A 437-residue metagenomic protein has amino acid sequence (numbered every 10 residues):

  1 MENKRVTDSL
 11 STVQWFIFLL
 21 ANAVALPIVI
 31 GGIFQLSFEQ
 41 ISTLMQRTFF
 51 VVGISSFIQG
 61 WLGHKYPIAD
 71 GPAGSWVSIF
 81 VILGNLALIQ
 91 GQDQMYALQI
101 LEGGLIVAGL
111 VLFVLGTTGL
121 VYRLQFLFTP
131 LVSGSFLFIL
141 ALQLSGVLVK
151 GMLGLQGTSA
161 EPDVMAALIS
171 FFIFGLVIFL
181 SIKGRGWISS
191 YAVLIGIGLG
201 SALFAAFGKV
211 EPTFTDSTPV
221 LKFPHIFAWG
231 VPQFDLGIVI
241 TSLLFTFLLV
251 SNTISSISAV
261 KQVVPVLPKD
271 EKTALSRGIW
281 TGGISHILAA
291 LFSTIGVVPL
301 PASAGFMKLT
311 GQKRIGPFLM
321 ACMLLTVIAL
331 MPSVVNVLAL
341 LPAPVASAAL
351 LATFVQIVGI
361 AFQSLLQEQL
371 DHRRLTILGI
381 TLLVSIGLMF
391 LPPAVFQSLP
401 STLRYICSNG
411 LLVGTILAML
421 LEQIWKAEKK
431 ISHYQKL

Functional and structural regions predicted by a protein language model:
M1-L10, F214-I226, Q262-D270, A274-G278 (+1 more regions): Intrinsically disordered, low-complexity non-transmembrane regions of multi-pass membrane transporters
M1-P67, S78-G91: N-terminal signal-anchor module of multipass membrane proteins
S9-A23, P162-F174, Y191-A192, A206-F207 (+2 more regions): Hydrophobic, membrane-embedded alpha-helices of multi-pass small-molecule transporters
G31-L62, L243-I315, K436: Membrane-embedded helical hairpins/re-entrant loop segments and their flanking transmembrane helices within multi-pass
S56-V121: Membrane helical hairpin/interfacial module
H64-V77, Q125-S133, S189-L194, T294-S303 (+2 more regions): Short, non-helical or kinked segments that cap or interrupt transmembrane helices
V81-L86, S181, S303-F318, L324-I328: Interfacial segments of multi-pass membrane proteins
Q94-V210, C322, V327-Q435: Membrane-embedded alpha-helical modules
